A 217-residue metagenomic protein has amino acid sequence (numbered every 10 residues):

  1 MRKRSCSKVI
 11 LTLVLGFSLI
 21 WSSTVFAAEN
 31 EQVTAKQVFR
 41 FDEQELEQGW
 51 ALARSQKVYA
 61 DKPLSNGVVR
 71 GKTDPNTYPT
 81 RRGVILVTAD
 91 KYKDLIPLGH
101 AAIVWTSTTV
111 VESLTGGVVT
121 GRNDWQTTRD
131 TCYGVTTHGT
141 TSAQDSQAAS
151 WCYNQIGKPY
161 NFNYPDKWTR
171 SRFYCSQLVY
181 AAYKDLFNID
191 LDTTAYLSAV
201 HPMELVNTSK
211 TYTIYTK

Functional and structural regions predicted by a protein language model:
R2-I10: Bacterial N-terminal signal peptides that target proteins for export
T12-W21: Bacterial N-terminal signal peptides
I20-K36: Sec-dependent signal peptide cleavage junction
E29, E45-S55, R170-K217: Activation targets extended, charge/polar-rich intrinsically disordered C-terminal tails
L46-N66, V104: Short, basic/aromatic beta-hairpin or loop at an interaction surface
A60-Y78: Mixed-charge, Lys/Arg-rich low-complexity intrinsically disordered regions
Y78-G139, Y160-R170: Glycine-rich catalytic cores of cysteine/serine-nucleophile enzymes that process amide/ester linkages in cell-envelope
V135-A195: Active-site nucleophile-His-acid catalytic modules used for acyl/amide transfer and hydrolysis across diverse enzymes
